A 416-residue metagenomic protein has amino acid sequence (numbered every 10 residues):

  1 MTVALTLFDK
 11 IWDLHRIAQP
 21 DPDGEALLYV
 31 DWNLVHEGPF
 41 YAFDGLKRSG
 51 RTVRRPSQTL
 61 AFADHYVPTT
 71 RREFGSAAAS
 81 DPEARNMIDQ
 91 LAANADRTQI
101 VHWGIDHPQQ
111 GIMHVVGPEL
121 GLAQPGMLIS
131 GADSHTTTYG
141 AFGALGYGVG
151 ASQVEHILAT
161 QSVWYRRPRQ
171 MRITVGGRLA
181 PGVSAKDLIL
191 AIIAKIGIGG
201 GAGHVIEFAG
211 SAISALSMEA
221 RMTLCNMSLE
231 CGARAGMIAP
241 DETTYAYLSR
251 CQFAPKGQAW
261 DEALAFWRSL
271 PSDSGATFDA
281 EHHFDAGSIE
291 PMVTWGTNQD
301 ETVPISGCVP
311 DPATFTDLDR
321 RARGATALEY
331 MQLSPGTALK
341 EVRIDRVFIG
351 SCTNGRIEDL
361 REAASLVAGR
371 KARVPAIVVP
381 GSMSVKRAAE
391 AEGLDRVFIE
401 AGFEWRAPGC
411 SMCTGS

Functional and structural regions predicted by a protein language model:
M1-S416: Fe-S-dependent hydro-lyases/dehydratases of central metabolism
